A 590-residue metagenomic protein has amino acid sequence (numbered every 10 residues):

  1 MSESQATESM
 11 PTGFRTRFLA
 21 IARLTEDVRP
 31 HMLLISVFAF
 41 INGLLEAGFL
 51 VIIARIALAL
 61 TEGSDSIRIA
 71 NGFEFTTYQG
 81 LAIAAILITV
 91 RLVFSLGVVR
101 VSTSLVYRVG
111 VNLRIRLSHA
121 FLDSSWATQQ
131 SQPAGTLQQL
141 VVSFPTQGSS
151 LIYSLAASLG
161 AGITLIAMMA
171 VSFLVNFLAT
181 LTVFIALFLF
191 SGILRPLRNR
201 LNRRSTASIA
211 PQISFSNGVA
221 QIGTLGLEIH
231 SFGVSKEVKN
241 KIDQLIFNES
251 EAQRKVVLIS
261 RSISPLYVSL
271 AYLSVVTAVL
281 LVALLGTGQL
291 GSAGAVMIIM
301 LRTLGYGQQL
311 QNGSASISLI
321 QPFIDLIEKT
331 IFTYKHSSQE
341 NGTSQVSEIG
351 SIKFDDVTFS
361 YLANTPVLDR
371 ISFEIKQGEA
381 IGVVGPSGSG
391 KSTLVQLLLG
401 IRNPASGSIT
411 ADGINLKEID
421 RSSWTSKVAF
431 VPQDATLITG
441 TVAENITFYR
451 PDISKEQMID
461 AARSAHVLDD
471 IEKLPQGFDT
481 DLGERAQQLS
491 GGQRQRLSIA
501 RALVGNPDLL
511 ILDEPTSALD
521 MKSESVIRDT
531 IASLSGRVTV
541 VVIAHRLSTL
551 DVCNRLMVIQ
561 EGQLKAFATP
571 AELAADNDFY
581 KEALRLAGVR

Functional and structural regions predicted by a protein language model:
M1-G48, T61-I83, V98-S102, V106 (+7 more regions): Membrane-integrated ABC transporters
A22-R29, W126-A127, S143-L151, L155 (+6 more regions): An intracellular "coupling" helix at the cytosolic face of ABC transporter transmembrane type-1 domains
I35-I41, A157-A207, T277-G291: Transmembrane helices of ABC transporter permease
I83-R91, S95, L187-G192, S260-S274 (+1 more regions): Hydrophobic alpha-helical segments in the permease module
H230-V234, L258, T303-T330, E340: Cytosolic ends of transmembrane helices, especially the final helix of ABC transmembrane type-1 domains
L399: Helix-to-loop junction immediately C-terminal to a conserved catalytic motif
A429, D434, N445, A461-A465 (+1 more regions): ABC-family ATPase nucleotide-binding domain "signature/switch" substructure
P432-D481, K522, F579-E582, G588: Conserved "ABC signature" C-loop
